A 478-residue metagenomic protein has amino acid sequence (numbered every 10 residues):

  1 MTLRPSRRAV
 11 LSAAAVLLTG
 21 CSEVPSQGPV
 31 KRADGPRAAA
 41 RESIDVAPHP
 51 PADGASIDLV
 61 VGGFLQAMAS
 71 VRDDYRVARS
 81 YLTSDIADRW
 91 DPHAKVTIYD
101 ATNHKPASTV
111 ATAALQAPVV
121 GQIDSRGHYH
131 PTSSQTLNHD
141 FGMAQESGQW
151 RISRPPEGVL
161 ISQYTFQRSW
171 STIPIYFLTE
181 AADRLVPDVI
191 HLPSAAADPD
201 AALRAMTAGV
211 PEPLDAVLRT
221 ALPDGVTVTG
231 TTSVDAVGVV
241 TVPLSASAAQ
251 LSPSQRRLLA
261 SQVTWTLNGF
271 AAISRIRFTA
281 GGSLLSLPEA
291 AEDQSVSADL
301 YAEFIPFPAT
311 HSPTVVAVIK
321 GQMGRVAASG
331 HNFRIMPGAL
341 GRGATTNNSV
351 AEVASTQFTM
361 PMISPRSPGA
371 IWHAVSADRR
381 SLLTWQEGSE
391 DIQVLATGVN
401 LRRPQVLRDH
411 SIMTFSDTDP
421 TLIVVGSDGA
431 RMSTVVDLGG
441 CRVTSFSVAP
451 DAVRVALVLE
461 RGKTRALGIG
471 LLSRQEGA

Functional and structural regions predicted by a protein language model:
M1-P5: Actinobacteria-biased recognition of intrinsically disordered, low-complexity terminal regions
R7-L11: N-terminal export leaders
S22-A478: Bimodal "functional hotspot" detector
